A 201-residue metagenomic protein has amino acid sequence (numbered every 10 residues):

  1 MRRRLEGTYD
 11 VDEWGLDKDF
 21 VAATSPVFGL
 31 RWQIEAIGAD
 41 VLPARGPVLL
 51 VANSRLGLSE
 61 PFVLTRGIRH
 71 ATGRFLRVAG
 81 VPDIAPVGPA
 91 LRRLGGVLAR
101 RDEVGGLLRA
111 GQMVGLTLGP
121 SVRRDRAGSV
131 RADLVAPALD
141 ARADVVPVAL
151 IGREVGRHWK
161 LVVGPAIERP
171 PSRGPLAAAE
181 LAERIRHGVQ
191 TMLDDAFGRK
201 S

Functional and structural regions predicted by a protein language model:
M1-D19, G105-S201: Non-catalytic C-terminal accessory region of glycerolipid acyltransferases and related lyso-lipid remodeling enzymes
G15-D17, V21-S54: Helix-to-loop junction immediately C-terminal to a conserved catalytic motif
A23, V87, E103-V104, L134: Residues within well-ordered alpha-helices
S25-W32, L91-G96, R124-D125: Short, flexible loop segments at the rims of nucleotide/cofactor-binding pockets, characterized by
Q33, P47, F75, H158-K160: A residue-level signal for beta-strand positions that form part of recognition/binding surfaces within mature
E35-A39, R100-L107: Short, charged beta->alpha transition segments
G38, A52, G80, L118 (+1 more regions): Pocket-edge structural micro-motifs
P43-E103: Catalytic core of membrane glycerolipid acyltransferases/transacylases, capturing the structured, soluble-facing
